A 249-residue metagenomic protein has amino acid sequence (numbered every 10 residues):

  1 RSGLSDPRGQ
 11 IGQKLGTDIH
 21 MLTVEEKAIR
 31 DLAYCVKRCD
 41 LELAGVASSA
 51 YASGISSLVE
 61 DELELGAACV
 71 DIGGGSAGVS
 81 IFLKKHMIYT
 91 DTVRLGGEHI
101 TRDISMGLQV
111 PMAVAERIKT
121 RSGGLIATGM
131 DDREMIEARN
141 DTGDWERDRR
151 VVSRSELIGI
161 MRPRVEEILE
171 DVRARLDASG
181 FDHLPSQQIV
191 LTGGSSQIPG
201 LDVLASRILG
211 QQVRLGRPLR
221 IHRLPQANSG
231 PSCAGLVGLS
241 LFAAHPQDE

Functional and structural regions predicted by a protein language model:
R1-A68, M87, P111-A113, R117-I158 (+4 more regions): Nucleotide/phosphate-binding catalytic cleft detector across ATP-hydrolyzing and phosphate-transferring enzymes
V24, G124-I126, L184-I208: Glycine-rich phosphate-binding loops at beta-strand->alpha-helix junctions
G54-I55, A67, R117, E167 (+3 more regions): Long, low-complexity N-terminal extensions
L58-Y89, I104, L239: Gly/Thr-rich phosphate-binding beta-strand-loop-beta motif of the actin/hexokinase/Hsp70
R94-I118: A conserved active-site cap/scaffold subdomain adjacent to cofactor or substrate pockets
R102, S155, G159, P163-E170 (+6 more regions): Feature representing long, continuous alpha-helical segments
L169, R173-Q188: Phosphate/pyrophosphate-binding loops at sites that engage ATP/ADP/AMP, CoA/4′-phosphopantetheine, polyphosphate
R214-E249: Glycine-rich phosphate-binding/hydrolytic loop that grips phosphoryl groups
